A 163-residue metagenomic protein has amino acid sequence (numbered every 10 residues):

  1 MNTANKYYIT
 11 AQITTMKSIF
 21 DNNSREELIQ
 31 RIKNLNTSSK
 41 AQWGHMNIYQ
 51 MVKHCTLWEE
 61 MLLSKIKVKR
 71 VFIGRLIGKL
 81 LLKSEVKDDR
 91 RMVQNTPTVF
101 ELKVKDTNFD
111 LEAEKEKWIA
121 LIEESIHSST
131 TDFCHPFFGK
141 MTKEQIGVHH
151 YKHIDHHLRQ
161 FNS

Functional and structural regions predicted by a protein language model:
M1-T15: N-terminal amphipathic/basic-hydrophobic helices that include classical n-h-c signal peptides and signal-anchor
I13, S64-A113, S125: Short, helix-capping/interhelical loops that line the mouth of catalytic, cofactor-, or ligand-binding pockets
I13-Q50, H54: Long, hydrophobic N-terminal alpha-helical segment
T14-D21, R31-K33, P97-D110, W118 (+2 more regions): Globin-like tetrapyrrole-binding proteins
L28, C55, E114-L121, H150-I154: Alpha-helical packing segments of well-folded alpha/beta enzyme cores
I29, K33, E59-E60, I119-I126 (+1 more regions): Structural signal for well-ordered, non-membrane alpha-helices
S39-V86, D132-S163: Short, contiguous alpha-helical
N108-V148: C-terminal terminal-subdomain/extension
